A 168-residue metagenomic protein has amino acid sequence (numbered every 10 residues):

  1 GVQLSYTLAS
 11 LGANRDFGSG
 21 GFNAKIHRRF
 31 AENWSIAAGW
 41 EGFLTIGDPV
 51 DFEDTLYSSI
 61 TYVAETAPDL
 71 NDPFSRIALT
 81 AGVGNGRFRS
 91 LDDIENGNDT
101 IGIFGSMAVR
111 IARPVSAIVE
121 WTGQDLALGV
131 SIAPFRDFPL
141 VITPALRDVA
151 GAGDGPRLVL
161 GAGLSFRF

Functional and structural regions predicted by a protein language model:
G1-L56, T61-D69, V83-R89, V130-I132 (+1 more regions): Transmembrane beta-barrel domains of Gram-negative outer membranes and organellar outer membranes
V2-Y6, W34-A38, S75-A81, A117 (+3 more regions): Transmembrane beta-strands of outer-membrane beta-barrel proteins
G12-R15, Y57, T61-F138, F168: Outer-membrane beta-barrel transmembrane domain signature
E41-G42, G47-D48, W121-G123, L128-G129 (+4 more regions): Outer-membrane beta-barrel domain signature
I60, D154-F168: Outer-membrane beta-barrel "beta-signal"
P68-L70, V109, R147-V159: Short, surface-exposed, charge-dense and proline/glycine-enriched linear segments
